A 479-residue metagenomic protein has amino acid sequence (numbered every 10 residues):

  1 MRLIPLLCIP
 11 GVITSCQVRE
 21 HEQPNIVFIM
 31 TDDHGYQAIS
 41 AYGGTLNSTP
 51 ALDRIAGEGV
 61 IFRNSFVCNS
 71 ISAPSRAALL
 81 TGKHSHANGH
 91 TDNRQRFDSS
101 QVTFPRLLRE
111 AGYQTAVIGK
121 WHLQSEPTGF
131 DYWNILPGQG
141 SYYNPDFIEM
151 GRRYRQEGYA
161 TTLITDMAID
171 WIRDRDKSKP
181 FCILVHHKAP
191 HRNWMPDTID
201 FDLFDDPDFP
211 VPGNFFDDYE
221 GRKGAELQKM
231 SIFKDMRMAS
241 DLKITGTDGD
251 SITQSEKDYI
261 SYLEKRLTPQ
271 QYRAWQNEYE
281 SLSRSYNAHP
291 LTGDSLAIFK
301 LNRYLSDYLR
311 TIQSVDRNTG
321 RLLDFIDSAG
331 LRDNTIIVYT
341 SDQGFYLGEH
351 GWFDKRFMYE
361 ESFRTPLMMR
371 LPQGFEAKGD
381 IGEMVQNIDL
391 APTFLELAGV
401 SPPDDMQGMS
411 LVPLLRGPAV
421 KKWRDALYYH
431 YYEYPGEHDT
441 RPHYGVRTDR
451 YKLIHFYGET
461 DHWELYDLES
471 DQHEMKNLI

Functional and structural regions predicted by a protein language model:
M1-L7: Sec-dependent signal peptide recognition, specifically the positively charged N-region followed immediately by
R2, C16-Y457, H462-W463, Q472-I479: Formylglycine-dependent sulfatase
E469: Residues forming the ATP-binding cleft of Hanks-type serine/threonine protein kinase domains
